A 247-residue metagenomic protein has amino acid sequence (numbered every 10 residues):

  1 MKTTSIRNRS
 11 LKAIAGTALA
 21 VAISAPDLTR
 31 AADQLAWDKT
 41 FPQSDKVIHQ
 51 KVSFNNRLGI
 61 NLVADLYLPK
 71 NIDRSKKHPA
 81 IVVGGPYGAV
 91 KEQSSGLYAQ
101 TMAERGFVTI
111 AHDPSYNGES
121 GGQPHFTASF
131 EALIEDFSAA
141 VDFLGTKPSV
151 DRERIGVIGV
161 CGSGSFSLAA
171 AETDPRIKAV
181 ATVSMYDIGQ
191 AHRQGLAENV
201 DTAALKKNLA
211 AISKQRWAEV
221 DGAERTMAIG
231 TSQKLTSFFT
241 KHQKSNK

Functional and structural regions predicted by a protein language model:
D33-K76: N-terminal cap/lid segment of alpha/beta-hydrolase-fold proteins
H78, G85-V90: Active-site glycine-rich loops that stabilize anionic/oxyanionic intermediates across multiple enzyme folds
G88-Q100, P114: The serine-hydrolase catalytic nucleophile loop
T101-G121: Conserved alpha/beta-hydrolase
T127-P148: Alpha/beta-hydrolase active-site loop
P148-C161: Alpha/beta-hydrolase fold nucleophile elbow
G159-A169: Glycine-rich nucleophile elbow surrounding the catalytic serine of serine-hydrolase chemistry
L168-K247: Alpha/beta-hydrolase-fold enzymes
